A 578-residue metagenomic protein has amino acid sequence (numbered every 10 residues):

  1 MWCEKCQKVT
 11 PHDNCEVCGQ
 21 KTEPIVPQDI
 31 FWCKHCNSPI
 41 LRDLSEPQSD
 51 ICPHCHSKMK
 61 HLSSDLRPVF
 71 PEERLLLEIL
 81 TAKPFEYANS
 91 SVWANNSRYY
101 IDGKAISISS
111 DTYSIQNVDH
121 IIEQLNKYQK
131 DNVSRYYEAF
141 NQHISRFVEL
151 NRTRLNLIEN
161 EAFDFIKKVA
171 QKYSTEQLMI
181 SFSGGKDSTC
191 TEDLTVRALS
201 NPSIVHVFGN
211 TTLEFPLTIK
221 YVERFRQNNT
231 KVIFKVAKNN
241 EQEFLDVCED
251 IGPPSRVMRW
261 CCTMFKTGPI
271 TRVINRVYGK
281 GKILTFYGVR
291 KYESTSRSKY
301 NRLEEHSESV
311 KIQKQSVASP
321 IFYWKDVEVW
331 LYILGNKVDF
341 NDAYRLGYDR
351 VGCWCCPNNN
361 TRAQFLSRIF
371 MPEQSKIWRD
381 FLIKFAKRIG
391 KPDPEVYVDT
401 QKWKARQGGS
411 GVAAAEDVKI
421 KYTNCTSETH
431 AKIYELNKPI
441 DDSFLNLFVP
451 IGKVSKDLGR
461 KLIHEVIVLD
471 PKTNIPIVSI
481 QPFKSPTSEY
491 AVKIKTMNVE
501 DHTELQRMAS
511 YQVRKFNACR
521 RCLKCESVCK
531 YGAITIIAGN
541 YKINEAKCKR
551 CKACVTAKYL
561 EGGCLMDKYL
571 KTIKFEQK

Functional and structural regions predicted by a protein language model:
M1-S181, K186-R514, T535-Y541, A546-K552 (+2 more regions): Nucleotide-activated chemistry modules centered on ATP-dependent adenylation/adenylyltransferase
Q512, F516-K530, I536: C-terminal accessory/binding modules appended to enzymatic or scaffolding proteins
